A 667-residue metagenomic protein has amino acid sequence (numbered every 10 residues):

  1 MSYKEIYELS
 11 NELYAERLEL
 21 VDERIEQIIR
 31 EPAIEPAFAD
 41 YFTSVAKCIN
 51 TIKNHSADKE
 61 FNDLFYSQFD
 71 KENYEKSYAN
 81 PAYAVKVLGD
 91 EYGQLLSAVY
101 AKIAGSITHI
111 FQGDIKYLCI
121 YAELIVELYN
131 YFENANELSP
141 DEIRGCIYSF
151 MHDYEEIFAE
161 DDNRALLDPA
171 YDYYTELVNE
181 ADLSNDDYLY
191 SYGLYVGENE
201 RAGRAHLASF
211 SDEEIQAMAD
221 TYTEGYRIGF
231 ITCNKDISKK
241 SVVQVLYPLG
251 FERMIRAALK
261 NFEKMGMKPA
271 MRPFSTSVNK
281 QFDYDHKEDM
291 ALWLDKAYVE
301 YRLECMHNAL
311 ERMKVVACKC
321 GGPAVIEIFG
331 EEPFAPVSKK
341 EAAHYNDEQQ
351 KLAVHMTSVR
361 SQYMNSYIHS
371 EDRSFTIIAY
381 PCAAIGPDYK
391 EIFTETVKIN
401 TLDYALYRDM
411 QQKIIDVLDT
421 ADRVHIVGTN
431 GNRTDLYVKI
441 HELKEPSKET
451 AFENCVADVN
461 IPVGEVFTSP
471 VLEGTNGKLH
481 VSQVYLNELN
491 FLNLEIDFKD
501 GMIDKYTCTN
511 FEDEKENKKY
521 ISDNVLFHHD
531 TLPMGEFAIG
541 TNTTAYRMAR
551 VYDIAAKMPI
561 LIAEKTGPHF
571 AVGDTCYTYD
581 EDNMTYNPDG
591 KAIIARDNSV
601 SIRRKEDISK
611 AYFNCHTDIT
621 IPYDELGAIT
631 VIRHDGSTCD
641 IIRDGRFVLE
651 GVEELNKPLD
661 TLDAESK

Functional and structural regions predicted by a protein language model:
M1-E473, R643-K667: Active-site bordering "gate/hinge" segments that shape substrate access to catalytic or cofactor-binding pockets
L246, R272, I378, V427-T429 (+6 more regions): Generic beta-strand/beta-sheet core signal
G250, E331-P333, C382, G431 (+8 more regions): Short, glycine-/Ser/Thr-/acidic-enriched flexible segments
Q362, M410-Q412, V463-V466, L479-V484 (+3 more regions): Glycine-rich, charged/polar anion/phosphate-binding loops that engage phosphate groups from diverse ligands
V471-H529: Long, well-ordered mid-to-C-terminal structural blocks that present hydrophobic/aromatic surfaces
G474-N476, F491-N493, D500-I503, L532-E536 (+3 more regions): Active-site lining segments that contact anionic ligands and/or coordinate catalytic metals
K505-Y577, E581: Dual-mode signal for accessory low-complexity, basic/Gly-rich regions
D589-K667: Extended hydrophobic packing segments that form well-structured cores
